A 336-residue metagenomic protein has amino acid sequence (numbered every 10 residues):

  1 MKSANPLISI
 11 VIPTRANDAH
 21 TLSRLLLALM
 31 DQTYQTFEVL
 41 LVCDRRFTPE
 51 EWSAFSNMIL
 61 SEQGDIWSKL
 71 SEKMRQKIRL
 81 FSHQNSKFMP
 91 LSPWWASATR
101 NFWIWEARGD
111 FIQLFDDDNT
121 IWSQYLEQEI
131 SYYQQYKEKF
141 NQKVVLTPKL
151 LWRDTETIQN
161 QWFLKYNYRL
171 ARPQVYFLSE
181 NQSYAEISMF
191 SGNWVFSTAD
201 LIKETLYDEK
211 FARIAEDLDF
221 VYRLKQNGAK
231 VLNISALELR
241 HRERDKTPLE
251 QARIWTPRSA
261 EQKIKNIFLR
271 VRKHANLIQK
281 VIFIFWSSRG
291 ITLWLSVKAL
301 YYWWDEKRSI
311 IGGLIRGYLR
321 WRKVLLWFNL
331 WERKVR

Functional and structural regions predicted by a protein language model:
M1-A28: N-proximal low-complexity "stem/linker" segments adjacent to membrane-targeting elements
L27-T36: Short, acidic, metal-binding catalytic loop of nucleotide-sugar glycosyltransferases
N85-A107: Glycine-rich, basic loop-to-helix element that forms the pyrophosphate-binding segment of sugar-nucleotide handling
I112: Short aromatic/hydrophobic "clamp" motif used to bind/position activated sugar donors
Q124-F163: Conserved donor NDP-sugar-binding/catalytic core segment of glycosyltransferases
K165-I187: Short, flexible, basic/aromatic active-site loop/helix in glycosyltransferases
S188-M189, N193-W194, D200, E204-T205 (+1 more regions): A short, conserved alpha-helix in the catalytic core of glycosyltransferases
P257-N266, L277-R336: Non-catalytic, C-terminal membrane-associated alpha-helical segments of glycosyltransferases
